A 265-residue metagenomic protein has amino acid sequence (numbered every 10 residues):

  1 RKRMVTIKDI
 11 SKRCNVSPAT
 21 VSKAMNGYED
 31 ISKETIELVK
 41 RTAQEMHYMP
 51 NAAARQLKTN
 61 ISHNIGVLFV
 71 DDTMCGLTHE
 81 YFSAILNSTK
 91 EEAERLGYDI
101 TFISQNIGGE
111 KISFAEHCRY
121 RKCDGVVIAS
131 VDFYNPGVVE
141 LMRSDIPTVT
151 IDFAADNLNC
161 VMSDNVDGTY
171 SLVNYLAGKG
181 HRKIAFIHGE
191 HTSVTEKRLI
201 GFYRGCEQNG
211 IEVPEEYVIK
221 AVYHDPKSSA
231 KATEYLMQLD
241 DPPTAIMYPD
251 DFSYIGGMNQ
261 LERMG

Functional and structural regions predicted by a protein language model:
R1-H63: N-terminal helix-turn-helix DNA-binding module of bacterial transcription factors
R1-M4, E45, L86-D99, R143-T150 (+1 more regions): Bacterial carbohydrate/catabolite-sensing allosteric modules
T35, T78-Y81, G137, T195-R198 (+1 more regions): Residues at alpha-helix caps and immediate loop-helix transition turns in enzyme cores, especially N- and C-cap
M46-K111, Y203: Amphipathic helical "hinge" segments at domain boundaries
A54, F114-A115, V138, V173 (+1 more regions): Short hydrophobic/charged patches on amphipathic alpha-helices used for structural packing and interfaces
L68, I103, A129, F186-I187 (+1 more regions): Short hydrophobic segments within beta-strands
K111-D167: Short beta-strand-centered segments that line the small-molecule binding cleft or hinge of alpha/beta clamshell
